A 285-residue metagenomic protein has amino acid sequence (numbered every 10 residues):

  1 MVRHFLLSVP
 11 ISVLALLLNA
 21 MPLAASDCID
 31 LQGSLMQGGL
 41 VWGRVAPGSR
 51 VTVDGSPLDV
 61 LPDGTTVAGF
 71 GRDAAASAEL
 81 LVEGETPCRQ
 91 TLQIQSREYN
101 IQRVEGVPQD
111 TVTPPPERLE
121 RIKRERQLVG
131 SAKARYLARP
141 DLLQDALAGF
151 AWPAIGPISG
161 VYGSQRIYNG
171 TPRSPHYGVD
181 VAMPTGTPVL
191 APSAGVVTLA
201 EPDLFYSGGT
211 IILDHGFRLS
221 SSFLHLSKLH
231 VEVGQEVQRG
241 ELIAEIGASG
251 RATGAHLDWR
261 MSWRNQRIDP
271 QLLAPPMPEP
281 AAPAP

Functional and structural regions predicted by a protein language model:
M1-H4: Positively charged n-region of N-terminal signal peptides that target proteins for export
S8-A20: Bacterial N-terminal signal peptides
A24-E98: Cationic-aromatic interfacial patches
T91-S207: Surface-exposed, glycine-biased beta-strand/turn segments
V161, P184, A200, L226-L229 (+1 more regions): Residue-level recognition of beta-strand microenvironments
Y177, P192-H230, A255-L257: Zn2+-dependent peptidoglycan hydrolase active-site motif and core
P188-L199, V231-I246: Short, well-structured beta-strand-loop connectors
G209-H215, L219, Q235-A282: Conserved, short, structured surface segments that act as functional micro-motifs
